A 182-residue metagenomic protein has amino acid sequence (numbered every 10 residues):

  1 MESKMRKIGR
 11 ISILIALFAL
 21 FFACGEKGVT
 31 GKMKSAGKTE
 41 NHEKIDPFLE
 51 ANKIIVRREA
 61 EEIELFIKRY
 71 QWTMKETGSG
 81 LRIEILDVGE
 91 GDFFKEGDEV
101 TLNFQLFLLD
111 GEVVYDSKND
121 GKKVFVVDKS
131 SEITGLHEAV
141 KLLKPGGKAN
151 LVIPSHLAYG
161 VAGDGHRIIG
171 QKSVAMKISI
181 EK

Functional and structural regions predicted by a protein language model:
E2, R6-G9, C24-K182: Cross-family detector of peptidyl-prolyl cis-trans isomerase
G9-A16: Sec-dependent signal peptide hydrophobic core
